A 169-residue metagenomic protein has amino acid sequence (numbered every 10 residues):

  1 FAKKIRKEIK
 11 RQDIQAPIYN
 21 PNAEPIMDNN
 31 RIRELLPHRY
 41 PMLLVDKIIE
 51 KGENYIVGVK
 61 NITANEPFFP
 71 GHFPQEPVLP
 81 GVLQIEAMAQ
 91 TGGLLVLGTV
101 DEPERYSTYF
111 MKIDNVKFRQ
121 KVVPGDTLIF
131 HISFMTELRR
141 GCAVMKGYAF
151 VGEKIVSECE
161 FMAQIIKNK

Functional and structural regions predicted by a protein language model:
F1-V78, E104-S107, R119-V123, M135-A143 (+2 more regions): Non-catalytic linker/capping segments at the edges of enzyme domains
I48, L79-P103: Active-site helix/loop of acyl-thioester processing domains in fatty-acid/polyketide metabolism, spanning hotdog-fold
N61, Q90-V96, F150-G152: Short alpha-helical scaffold segments that flank and stabilize functional sites
Y109-D114: Short, structured beta-strand/loop micro-motifs enriched in basic residues and often containing a Trp
I129-S133: Well-ordered alpha/beta subsegment
